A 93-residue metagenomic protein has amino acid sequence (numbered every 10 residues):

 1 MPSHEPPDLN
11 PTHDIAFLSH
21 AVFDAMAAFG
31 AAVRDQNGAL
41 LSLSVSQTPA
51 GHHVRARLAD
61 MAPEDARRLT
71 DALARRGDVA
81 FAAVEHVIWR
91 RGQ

Functional and structural regions predicted by a protein language model:
M1-H53, M61-Q93: Long, contiguous binding/interaction regions
